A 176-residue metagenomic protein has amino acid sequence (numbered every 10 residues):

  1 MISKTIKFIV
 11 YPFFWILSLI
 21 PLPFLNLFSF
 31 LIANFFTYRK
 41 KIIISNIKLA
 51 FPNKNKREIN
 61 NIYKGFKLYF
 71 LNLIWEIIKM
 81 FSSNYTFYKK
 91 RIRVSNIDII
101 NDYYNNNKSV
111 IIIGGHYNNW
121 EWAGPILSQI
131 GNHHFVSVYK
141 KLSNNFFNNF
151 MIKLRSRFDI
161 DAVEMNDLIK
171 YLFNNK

Functional and structural regions predicted by a protein language model:
M1-I111, N118-N119: Membrane-proximal helical "anchor" segments flanking the first transmembrane region of inner-membrane enzymes
F81-K176: Soluble catalytic domains of membrane acyltransferases
